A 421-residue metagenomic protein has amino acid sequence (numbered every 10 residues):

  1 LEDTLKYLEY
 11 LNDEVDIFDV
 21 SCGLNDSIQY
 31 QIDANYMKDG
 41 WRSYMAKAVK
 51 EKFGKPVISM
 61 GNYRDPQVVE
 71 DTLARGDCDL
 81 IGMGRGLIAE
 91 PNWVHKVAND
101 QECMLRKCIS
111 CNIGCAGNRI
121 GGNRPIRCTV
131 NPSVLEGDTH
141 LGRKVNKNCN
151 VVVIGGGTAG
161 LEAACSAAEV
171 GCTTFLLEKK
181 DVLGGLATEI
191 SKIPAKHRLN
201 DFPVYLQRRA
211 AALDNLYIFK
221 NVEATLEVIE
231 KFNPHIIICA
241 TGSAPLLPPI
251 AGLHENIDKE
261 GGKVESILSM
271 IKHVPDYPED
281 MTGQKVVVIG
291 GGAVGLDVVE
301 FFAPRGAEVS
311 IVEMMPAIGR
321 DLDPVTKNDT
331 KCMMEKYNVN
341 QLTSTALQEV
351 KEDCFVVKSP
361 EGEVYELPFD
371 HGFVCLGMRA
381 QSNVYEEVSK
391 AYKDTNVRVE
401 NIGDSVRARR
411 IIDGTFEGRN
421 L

Functional and structural regions predicted by a protein language model:
L1-I154, T158, E162-T174, L246 (+1 more regions): Flavin-dependent oxidoreductase catalytic cores
Y63, G157-A159, V182, S243 (+3 more regions): Residue-level detector of alpha-helix initiation sites
E90, H95-K96, C165-S166, C172 (+3 more regions): Internal hydrophobic alpha-helix adjacent to the cofactor/substrate pocket in enzyme cavities
P132-K144, I218, L246-R305, T395-R410: Glycine-rich dinucleotide-binding loop and its adjacent helix/turn
V153, L176, V288-I289, I311: Hydrophobic Val/Ile/Leu positions in short beta-strands of Rossmann-like dinucleotide-binding domains
C172-L186, E308-I318: Glycine-rich FAD pyrophosphate-binding loop
N200-L246, E255, E260-Q284, P304-K390: A Rossmann-like FAD-binding core segment of flavoenzymes
V298, C375-L421: C-terminal, flexible cofactor-proximal segment of oxidoreductases
